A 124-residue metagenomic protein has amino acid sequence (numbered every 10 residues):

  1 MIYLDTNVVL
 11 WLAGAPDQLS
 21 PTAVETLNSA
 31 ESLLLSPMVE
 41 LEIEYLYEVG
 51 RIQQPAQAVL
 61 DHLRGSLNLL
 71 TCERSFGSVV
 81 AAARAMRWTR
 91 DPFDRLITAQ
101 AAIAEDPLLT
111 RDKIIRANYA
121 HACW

Functional and structural regions predicted by a protein language model:
M1-L35, V49-H62, A104, K113-A117: Short, well-structured N-terminal submotif of metal-dependent ribonuclease cores
P21, C123-W124: Short glycine/proline- and charge-enriched loop/turn segments that cap or connect secondary-structure elements
L35-S36, R74: Short glycine/serine/threonine-enriched helix-capping/active-site loop that flanks the nucleotide-sugar donor pocket
I43: Phosphate/NTP-binding elements of NTP-utilizing enzymes
L46: ABC-type ATPase nucleotide-binding domain
P55, S66-I114, W124: Active-site neighborhoods of divalent-metal-dependent phosphate/nucleic-acid chemistry enzymes
A120: Gly/Ser-rich helix-loop-strand patches that form or flank binding pockets for ribonucleotide-derived cofactors
